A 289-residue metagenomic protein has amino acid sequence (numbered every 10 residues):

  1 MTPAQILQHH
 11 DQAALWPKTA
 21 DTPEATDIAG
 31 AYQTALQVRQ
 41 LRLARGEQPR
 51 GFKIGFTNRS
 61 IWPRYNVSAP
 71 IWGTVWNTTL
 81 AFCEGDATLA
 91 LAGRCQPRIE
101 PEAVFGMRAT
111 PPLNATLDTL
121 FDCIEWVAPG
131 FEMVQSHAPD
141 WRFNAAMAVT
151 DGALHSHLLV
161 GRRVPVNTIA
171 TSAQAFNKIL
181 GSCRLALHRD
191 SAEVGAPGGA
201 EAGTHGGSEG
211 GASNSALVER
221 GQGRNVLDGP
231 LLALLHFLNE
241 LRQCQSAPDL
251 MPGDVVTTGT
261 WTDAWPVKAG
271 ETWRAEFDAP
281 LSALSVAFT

Functional and structural regions predicted by a protein language model:
T2-V194, G207-G229, Q243, A283-T289: Catalytic-core "active-site belt" of small-molecule-metabolizing enzymes, emphasizing His/Asp/Glu-rich regions
Q37, V255, W261, T272-R274: Residue-level marker of beta-strand positions
P165, D263, P280: Short, glycine-/Ser/Thr-/acidic-enriched flexible segments
A170-T171, Q245-D249, D278: Short, charged helix-to-loop "capping" segments that act as catalytic/coupling loops
K178-I179, V267-A269: Short glycine/proline-enriched turns and hinge-like loops at secondary-structure junctions
G195, E201-G203, G259: Compositionally biased low-complexity segments enriched in histidine and/or tyrosine
P230-V267: A conserved acidic, glycine/proline-rich C-terminal tail/linker
A269-T289: Conserved glycine-rich phosphate/nucleotide-binding loop and adjacent Mg2+-coordinating catalytic segment
